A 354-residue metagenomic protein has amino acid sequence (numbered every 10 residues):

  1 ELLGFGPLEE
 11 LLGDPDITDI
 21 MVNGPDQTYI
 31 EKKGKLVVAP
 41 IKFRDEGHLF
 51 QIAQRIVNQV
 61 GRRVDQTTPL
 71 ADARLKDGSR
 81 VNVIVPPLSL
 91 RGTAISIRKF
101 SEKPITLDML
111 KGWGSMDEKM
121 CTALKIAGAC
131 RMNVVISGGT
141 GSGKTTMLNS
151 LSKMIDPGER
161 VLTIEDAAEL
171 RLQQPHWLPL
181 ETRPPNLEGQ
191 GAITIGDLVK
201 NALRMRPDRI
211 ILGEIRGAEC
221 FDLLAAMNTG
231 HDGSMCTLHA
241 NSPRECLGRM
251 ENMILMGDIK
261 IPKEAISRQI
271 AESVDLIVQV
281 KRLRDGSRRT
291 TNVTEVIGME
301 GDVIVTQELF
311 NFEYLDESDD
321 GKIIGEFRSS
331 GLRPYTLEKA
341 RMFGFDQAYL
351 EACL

Functional and structural regions predicted by a protein language model:
L3-D14, I56-A73, E159, G257-E264 (+1 more regions): Active-site phosphate-binding and catalytic loops of NTP-dependent enzymes
E10-L11, P15-T18, V38-E46, W113-D117 (+5 more regions): Conserved phosphate/pyrophosphate-binding and hydrolysis machinery centered on Walker-type P-loop NTPases, extending
D14, V22, Q27-C130: P-loop NTP-binding catalytic core
N23-D26, E31-G34, D77, L283-D285 (+2 more regions): Short acidic-glycine loop/turn motifs at beta-strand connectors
N82-I84, L276-G286, M299: AAA+ ATPase "lid" subdomain C-terminal helix
C121, K125, C130-S137, T146 (+2 more regions): Switch/coupling sub-region of P-loop NTPases
G143: Conserved glycine(s) of the Walker
G286-L354: NTP-binding/hydrolysis catalytic cores, primarily Walker-type P-loop NTPases
